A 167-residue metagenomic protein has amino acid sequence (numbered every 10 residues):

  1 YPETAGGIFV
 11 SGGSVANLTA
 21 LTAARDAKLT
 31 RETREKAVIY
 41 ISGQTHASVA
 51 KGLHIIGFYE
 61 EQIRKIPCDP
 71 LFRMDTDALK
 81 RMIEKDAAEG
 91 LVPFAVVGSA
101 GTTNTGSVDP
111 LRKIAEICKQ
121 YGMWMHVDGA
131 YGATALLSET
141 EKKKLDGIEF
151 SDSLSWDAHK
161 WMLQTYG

Functional and structural regions predicted by a protein language model:
Y1-G13, A23: Conserved N-terminal alpha-helix of the aminotransferase class I/II PLP-enzyme fold
V15-G167: Conserved PLP-enzyme active-site core in the AAT-like
